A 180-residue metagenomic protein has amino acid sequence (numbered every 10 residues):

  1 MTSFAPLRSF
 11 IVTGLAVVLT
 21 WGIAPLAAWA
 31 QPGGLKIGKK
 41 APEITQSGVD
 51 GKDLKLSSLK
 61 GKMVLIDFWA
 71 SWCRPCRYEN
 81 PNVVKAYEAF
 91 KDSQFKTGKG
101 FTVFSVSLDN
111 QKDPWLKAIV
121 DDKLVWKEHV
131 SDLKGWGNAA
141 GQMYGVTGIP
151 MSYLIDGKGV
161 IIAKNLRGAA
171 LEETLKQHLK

Functional and structural regions predicted by a protein language model:
M1-G34: Bacterial Sec-dependent N-terminal signal peptides
A27-S58, K180: N-terminal "domain-start" segment that seeds a small globular fold
I44, I66, C73, V83 (+1 more regions): Conserved hydrophobic/aromatic pocket- or pore-lining residues that grip, position, or stack substrates in active sites
S47, F104, D109-Q111, L116-M151 (+1 more regions): Short, internal strand/loop/helix patches that form the active-site neighborhood or redox-interaction surface
L56-R77: Short active-site neighborhood of thiol/selenol oxidoreductases, capturing the structured segment around
M63-V64, F101, P150: Alpha/beta-hydrolase fold active-site loops
Y78-S105: Conserved helix-turn-beta segment immediately C-terminal to the redox Cys motif in thioredoxin-like folds
I149, L154-K180: Thiol-/selenol-based redox modules, centered on thioredoxin-like and closely related oxidoreductase domains
